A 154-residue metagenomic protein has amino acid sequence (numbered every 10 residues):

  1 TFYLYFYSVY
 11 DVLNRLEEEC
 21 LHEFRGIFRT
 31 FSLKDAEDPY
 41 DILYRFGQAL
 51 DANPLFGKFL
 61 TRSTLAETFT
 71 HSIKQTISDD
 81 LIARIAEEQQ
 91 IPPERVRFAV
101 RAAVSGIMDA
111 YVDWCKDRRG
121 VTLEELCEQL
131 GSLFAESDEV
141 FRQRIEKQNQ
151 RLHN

Functional and structural regions predicted by a protein language model:
Y3-R29, L33, Y44-G47, L55: An amphipathic alpha-helix adjacent to DNA-recognition modules
Y10, A83, Q90-F98, K116 (+2 more regions): Protein-protein interaction and targeting regions used for scaffolding, dimerization, and localization
L16, C20, F24, F28 (+5 more regions): Hydrophobic recognition helices of helix-based DNA-binding modules
I27-F31, P54-L60, I85-E88, W114-R118: Secondary-structure edge/capping motif, primarily at the C-terminal ends of alpha-helices and the immediately following
L33-I82: Helical hydrophobic small-molecule/effector-binding pocket
T64-Q90, E94-S105, S132, E139: Amphipathic alpha-helical packing segments from all-alpha helical-bundle domains
D113-N154: C-terminal peripheral helix-coil segments that are non-catalytic and often amphipathic
